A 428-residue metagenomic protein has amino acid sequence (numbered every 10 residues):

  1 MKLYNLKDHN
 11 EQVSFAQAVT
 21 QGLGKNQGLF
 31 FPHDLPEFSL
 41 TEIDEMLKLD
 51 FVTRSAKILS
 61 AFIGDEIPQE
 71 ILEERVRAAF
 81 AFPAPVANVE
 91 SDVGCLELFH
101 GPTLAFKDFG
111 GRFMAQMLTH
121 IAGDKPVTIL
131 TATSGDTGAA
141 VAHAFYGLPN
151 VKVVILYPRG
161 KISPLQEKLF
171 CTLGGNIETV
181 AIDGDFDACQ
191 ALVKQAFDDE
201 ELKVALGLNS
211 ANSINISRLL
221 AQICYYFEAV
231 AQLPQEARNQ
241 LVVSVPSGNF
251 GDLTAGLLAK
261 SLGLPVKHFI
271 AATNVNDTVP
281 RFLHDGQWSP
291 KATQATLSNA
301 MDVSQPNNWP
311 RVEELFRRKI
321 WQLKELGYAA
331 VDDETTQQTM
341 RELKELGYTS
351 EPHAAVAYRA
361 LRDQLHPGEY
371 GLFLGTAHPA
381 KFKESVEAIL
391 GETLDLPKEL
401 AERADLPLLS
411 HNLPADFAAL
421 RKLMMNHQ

Functional and structural regions predicted by a protein language model:
M1-Q428: PLP-dependent amino-acid enzyme catalytic core
